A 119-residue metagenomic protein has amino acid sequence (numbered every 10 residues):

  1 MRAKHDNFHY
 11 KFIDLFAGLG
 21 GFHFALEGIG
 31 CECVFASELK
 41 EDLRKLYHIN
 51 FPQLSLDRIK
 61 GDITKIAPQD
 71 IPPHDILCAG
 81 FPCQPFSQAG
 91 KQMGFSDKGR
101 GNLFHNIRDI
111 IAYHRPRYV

Functional and structural regions predicted by a protein language model:
M1-Y118: Conserved active-site and SAM-binding loop architecture of S-adenosyl-L-methionine-dependent nucleic-acid
